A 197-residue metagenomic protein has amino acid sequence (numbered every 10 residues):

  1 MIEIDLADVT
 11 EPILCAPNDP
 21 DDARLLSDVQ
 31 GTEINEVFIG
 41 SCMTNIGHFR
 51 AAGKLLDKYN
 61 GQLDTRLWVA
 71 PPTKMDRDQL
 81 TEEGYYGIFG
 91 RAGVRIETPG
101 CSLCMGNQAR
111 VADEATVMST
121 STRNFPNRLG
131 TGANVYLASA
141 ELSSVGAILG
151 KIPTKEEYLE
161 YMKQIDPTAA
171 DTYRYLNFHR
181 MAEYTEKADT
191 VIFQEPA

Functional and structural regions predicted by a protein language model:
M1-A197: Fe-S-dependent hydro-lyases/dehydratases of central metabolism
